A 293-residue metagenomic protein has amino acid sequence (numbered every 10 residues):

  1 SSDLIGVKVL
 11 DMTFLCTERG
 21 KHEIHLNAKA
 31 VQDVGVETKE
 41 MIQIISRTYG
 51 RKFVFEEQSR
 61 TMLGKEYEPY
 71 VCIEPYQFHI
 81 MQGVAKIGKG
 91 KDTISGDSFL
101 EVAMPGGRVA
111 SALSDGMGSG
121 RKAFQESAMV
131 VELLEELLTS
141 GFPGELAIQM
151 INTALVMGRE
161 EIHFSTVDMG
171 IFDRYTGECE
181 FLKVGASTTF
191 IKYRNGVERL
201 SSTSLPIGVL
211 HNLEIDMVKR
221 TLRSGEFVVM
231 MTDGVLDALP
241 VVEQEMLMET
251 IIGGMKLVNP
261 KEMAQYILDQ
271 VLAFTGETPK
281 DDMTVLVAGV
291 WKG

Functional and structural regions predicted by a protein language model:
D3-D11, C16-G20, E40-I42, S46-Y67 (+4 more regions): Catalytic core of PPM/PP2C metal-dependent serine/threonine phosphatase domains
R19-E23, Q77-H79, P105-A110, G225-F227 (+1 more regions): Short hydrophobic/glycine-rich mini-motifs in sensory/regulatory modules that couple input to downstream signaling
H25, C179-K183, E198-S201: Amphipathic coiled-coil signal-relay and dimerization helices
L26-V34: A short interface-forming secondary-structure element
T48, T61-G116, K122, M129 (+1 more regions): N-terminal entry segment of metal-dependent catalytic domains or homologous docking segments
E74-S98, N152-G158, S187-K219, V271: PP2C/PPM family metal-dependent serine/threonine protein phosphatase catalytic domain, recognizing the conserved
D92-P105, F164-V167, L200-P240, T275-E277: Acidic loop->beta-strand submotif enriched in PP2C/PPM serine/threonine phosphatases
G116-S140, E226-T278: Active-site-proximal, acidic helix/loop segment immediately C-terminal to a metal-coordinating Asp/Glu
